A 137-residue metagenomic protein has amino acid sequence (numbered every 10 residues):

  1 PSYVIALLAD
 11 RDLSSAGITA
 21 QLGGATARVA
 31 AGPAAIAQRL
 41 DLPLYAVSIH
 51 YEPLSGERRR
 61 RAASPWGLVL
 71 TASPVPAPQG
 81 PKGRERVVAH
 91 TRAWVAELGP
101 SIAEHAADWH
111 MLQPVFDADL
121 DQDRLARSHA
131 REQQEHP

Functional and structural regions predicted by a protein language model:
P1-P137: Non-catalytic C-terminal accessory region of glycerolipid acyltransferases and related lyso-lipid remodeling enzymes
